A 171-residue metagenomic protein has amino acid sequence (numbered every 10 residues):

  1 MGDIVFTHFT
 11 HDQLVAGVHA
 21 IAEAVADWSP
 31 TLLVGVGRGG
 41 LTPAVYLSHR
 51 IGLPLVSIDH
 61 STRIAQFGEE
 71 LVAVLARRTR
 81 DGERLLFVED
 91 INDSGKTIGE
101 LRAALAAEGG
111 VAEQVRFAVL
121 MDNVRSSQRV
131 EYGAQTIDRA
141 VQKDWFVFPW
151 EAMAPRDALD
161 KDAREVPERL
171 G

Functional and structural regions predicted by a protein language model:
M1-G171: PRPP-associated nucleotide enzymes
